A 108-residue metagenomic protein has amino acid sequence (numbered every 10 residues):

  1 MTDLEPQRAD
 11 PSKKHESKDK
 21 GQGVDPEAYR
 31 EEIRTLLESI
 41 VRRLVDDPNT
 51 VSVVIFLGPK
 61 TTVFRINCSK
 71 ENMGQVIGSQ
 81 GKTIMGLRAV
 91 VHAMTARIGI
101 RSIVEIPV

Functional and structural regions predicted by a protein language model:
M1-N72, G86-V108: RNA-contacting regions in translation and RNA-metabolism proteins, encompassing KH/S1 modules where present
I77-G81: Glycine-centered tight-turn and secondary-structure capping sites
